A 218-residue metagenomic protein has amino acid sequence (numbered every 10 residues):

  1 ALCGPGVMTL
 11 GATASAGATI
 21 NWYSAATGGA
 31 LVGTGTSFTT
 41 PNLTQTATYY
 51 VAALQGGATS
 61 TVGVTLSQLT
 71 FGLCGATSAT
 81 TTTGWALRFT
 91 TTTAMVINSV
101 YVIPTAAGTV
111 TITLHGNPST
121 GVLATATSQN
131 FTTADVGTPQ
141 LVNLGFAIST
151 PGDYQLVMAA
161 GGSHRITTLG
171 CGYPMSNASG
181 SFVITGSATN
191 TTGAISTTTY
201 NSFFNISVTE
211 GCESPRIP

Functional and structural regions predicted by a protein language model:
A1-G6, A79-T81: Short, solvent-exposed loop/linker segments at the N-terminal edge of repeated beta-sheet extracellular domains
G4-A14: A short beta-strand segment in extracellular, disulfide-stabilized domains
M8, Q45-Y49, G152-Y154: Exposed beta-strand face motif in extracellular beta-rich ectodomains
A14-A26: Solvent-exposed loop segments of extracellular immunoglobulin-like
Y23, Y50-L54, Q155-A159: Extracellular recognition modules
L31-F38, V136-L141: Short, solvent-exposed loop/turn segments in extracellular or other extracytoplasmic domains
T39-A47, A52-P118, S163-P215: Beta-sheet-rich sandwich/jelly-roll-like modules and their strand-loop junctions
A107-N177: Aromatic- and Gly/Pro-enriched, solvent-exposed loop/edge beta-strand patches characteristic of beta-rich domains
